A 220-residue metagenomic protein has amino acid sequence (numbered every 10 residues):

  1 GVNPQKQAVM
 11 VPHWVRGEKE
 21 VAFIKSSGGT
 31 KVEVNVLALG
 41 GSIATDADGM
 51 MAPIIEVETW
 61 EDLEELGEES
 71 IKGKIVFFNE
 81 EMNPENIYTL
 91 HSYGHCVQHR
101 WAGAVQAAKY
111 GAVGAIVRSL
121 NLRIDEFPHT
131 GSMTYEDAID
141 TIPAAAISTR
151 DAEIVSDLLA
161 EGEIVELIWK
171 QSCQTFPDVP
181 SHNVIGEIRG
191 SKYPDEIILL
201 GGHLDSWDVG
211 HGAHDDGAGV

Functional and structural regions predicted by a protein language model:
G1, E68-S70, K74-C96, G114 (+1 more regions): Catalytic-core environment of secreted peptidases
G1-I75, N79-I87: Noncatalytic luminal/extracellular "stalk/propeptide" segments of secretory-pathway proteins
V2-A8, G162-Q171: Short Pro/Gly-enriched beta-strand edge/turn motifs at strand-loop
Q7-A8, K19-E20, W60-E65, Q98-V105 (+3 more regions): Short alpha-helical segments and helix-capping/turn motifs at coil-helix boundaries
P12-V15, E61-D62, M82-E85, L120-I124 (+4 more regions): Solvent-exposed loop/turn segments at secondary-structure junctions within structured extracellular/periplasmic domains
V15-R16, D46-M50, E68-K72, A108-Y110 (+3 more regions): Extracellular/periplasmic catalytic domains that process cell-envelope and extracellular macromolecules
F23, G41, T45, A52-V57 (+4 more regions): Second-shell loop/turn segments in exported
S70, A104-V165, G212-G219: Loop-rich non-cytosolic ectodomains and luminal regions
